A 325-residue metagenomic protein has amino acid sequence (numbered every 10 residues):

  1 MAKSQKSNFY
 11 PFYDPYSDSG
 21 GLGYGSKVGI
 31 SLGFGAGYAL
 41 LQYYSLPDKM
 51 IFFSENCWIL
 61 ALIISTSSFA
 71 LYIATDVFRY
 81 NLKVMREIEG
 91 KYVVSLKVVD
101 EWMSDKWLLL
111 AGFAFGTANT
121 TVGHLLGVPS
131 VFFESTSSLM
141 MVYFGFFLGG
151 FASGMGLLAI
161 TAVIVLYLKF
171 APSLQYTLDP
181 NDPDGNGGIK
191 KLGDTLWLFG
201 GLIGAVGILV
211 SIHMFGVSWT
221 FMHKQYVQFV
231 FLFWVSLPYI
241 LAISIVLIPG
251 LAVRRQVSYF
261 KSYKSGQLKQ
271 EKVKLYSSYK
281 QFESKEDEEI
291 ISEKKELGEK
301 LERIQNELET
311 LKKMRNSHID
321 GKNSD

Functional and structural regions predicted by a protein language model:
M1-T177: Transmembrane-helix bundle segments that line or gate the permeation/cavity pathway in multi-pass membrane proteins
S4, M85-V98, Y167-G193, S258-F282: Juxtamembrane inter-helical linkers in multi-pass membrane proteins
P11-L32, V94-N119, M140, P180-I208 (+1 more regions): Loop-to-transmembrane boundary segments
A36-S45, A111-F132, G201-K224, I304-E307 (+1 more regions): Alpha-helical transmembrane segments and their membrane-interface junctions in multi-pass membrane proteins
W58-S65, W107-L108, G188, L192 (+3 more regions): Residue-level signal for functionally critical sites in structured catalytic/ligand-binding pockets
I63-A70, V142-A162, I203-M214, Q228-G250: Alpha-helical membrane-embedded segments
A162-W234, P238: Extended, charged amphipathic alpha-helical segments
V210-S324: Membrane-proximal, solvent-exposed terminal domains/tails of membrane-associated proteins
